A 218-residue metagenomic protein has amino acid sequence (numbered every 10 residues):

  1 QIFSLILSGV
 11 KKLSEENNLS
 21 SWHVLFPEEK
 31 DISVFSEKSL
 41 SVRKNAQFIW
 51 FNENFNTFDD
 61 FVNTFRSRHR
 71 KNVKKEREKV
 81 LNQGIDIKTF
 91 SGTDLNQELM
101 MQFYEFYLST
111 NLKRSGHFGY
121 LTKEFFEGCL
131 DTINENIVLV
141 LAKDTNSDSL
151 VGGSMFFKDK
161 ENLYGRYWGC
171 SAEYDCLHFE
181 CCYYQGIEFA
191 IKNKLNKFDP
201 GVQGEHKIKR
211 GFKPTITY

Functional and structural regions predicted by a protein language model:
I2-K11, E173-A190, D199: Conserved acetyl-CoA-binding loop-helix of GNAT-fold acetyltransferases
S4-C176: A conserved beta-strand-loop-helix scaffold within acyl/acetyltransferase catalytic domains
N17-L25, A190-V202: Conserved GNAT acetyl-CoA-binding A-motif
F103, L150, G165, C182-A190 (+1 more regions): Extended, hydrophobic alpha-helical segments in both membrane/secreted and soluble proteins
F156, E188-K192, N196, K209-K213: Short, well-ordered loop/turn and helix-capping segments at boundaries between secondary-structure elements and domains
P200-Y218: Conserved catalytic-core subdomain
